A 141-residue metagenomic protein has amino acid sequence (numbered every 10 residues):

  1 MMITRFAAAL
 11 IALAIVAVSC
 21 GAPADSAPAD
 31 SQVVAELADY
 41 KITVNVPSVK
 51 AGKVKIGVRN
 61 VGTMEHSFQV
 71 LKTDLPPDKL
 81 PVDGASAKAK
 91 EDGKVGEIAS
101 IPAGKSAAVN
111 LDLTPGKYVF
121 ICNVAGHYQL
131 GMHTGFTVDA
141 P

Functional and structural regions predicted by a protein language model:
M1-L10: Bacterial N-terminal signal peptides that target proteins for export
V16-S19: C-terminal motif of bacterial Sec signal peptides marking the signal peptidase cleavage site
G21-A24: Bacterial signal peptide processing site
P28-K55: N-terminal edge beta-strand
K41, A99-P141: Extracellular/periplasmic metallocenter environments
N45-V70, A107-V119, A140: Beta-strand cores of secreted/periplasmic/IMS beta-sandwich domains, seen most often in copper-related folds
N60-A87: Contiguous segments within soluble domain cores/interaction surfaces
S86-V95: Short beta-strand and strand-turn-strand segments in soluble, beta-rich domains
